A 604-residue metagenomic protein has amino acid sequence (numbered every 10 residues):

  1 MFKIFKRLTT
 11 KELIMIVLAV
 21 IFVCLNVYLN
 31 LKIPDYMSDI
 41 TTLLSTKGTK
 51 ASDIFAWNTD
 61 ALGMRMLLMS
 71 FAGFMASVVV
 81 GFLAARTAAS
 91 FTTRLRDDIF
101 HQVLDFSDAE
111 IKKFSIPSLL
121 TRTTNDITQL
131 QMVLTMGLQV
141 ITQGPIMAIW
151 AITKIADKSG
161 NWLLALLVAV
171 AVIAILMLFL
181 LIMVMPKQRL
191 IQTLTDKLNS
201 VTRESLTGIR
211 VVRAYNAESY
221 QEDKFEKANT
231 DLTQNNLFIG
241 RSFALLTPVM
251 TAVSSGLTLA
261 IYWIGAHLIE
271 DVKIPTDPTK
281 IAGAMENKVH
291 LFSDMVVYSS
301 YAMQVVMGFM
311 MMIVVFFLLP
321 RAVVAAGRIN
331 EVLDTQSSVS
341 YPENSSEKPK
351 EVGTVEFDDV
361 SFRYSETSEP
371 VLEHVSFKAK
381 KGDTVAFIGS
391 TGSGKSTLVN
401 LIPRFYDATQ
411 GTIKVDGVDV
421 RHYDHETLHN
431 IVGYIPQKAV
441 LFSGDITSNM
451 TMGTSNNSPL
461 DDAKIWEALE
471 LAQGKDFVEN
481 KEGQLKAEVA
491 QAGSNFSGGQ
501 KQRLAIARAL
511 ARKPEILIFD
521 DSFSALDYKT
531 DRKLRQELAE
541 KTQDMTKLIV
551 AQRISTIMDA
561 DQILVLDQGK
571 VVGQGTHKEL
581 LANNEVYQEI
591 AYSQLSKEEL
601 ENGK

Functional and structural regions predicted by a protein language model:
M1-K11, L119: A short amphipathic helical element positioned immediately N-terminal to and/or at the very start of a transmembrane
T10, I14-V79, L83, A156-L163 (+2 more regions): Transmembrane helix-loop-helix hairpins at lipid-water interfaces of multipass membrane proteins, especially the type-1
I21-F22, L29-S45, T59, L68-I116 (+12 more regions): Juxtamembrane helix-loop junctions of ABC transporter transmembrane domains
F55, K348-K604: ABC-type nucleotide-binding domain
D108-A109, N125-L134, L138, T142 (+6 more regions): An intracellular "coupling" helix at the cytosolic face of ABC transporter transmembrane type-1 domains
K154-A171, F238-G327, V332-L333: Helix-loop-helix
F225, I329, F357-D359: Conserved catalytic Walker-motif region of ABC-type ATPase nucleotide-binding domains
